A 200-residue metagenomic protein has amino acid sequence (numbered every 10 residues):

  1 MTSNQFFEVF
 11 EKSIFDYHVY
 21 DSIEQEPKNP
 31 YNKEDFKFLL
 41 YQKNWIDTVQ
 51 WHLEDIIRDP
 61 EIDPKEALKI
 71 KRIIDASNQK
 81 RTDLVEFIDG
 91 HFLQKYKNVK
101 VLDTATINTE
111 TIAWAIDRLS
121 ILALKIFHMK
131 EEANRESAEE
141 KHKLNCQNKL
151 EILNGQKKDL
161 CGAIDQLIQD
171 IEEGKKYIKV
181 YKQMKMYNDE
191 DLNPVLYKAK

Functional and structural regions predicted by a protein language model:
M1-K200: Anionic, Ser/Thr-rich low-complexity intrinsically disordered regions
